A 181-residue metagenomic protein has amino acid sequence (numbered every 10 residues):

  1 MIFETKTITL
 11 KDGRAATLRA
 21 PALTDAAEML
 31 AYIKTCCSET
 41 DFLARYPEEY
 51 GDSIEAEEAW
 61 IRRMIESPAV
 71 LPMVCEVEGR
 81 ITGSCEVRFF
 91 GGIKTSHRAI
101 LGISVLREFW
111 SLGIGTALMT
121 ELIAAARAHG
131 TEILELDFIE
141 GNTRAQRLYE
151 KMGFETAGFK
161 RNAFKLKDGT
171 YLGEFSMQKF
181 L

Functional and structural regions predicted by a protein language model:
M1-R14, D168-L181: Terminal substrate-recognition subdomain of acyl/acetyltransferases
R14-A16, E78-S84, L172: Glycine-rich phosphate/pyrophosphate-binding loop shared by adenosine-nucleotide-utilizing enzymes
A16-A31: A short beta-loop-alpha structural element at the N-terminal edge of CoA-dependent acyl/N-acetyltransferase catalytic
P21, V105, F138: Hydrophobic adenine-recognition pocket in adenosine-nucleotide-binding enzymes
A31-E48: Helix-loop element at the rim of GNAT/NAT acetyltransferase active sites that forms part of the acceptor-substrate
C37, E49-R98, G102-E108, M119-T120 (+1 more regions): Acetyl-CoA-dependent GNAT
M119, A126-D137: Conserved GNAT acetyl-CoA-binding A-motif
E135-F138, E150, E155-T170: Conserved catalytic-core motifs of GNAT/GCN5-like acyltransferases
